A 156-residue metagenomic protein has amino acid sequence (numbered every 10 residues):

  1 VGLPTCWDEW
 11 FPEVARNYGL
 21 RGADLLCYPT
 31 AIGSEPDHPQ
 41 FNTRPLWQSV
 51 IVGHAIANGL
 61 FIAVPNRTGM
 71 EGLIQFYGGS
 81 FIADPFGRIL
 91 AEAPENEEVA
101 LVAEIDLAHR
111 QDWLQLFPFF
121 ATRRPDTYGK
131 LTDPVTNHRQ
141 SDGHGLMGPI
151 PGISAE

Functional and structural regions predicted by a protein language model:
C6-L101: CN hydrolase (nitrilase-like) catalytic-core segments centered on the catalytic cysteine and neighboring Lys/Glu
F61-E156: C-terminal beta-strand edge segments of enzyme domains
